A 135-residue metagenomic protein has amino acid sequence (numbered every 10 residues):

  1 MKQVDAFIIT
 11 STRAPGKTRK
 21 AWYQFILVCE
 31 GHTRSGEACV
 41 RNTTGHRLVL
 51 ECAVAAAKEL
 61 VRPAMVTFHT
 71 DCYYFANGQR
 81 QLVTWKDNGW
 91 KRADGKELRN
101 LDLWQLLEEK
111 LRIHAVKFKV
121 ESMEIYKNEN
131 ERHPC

Functional and structural regions predicted by a protein language model:
M1-R47, E59-R62, R132: RNase H-like nuclease fold core
S11-K17, A57-E131: RNase H catalytic domain
G45-V49, R99-N100: Phosphate/oxyanion-binding active-site loops and adjacent basic polyanion-contact surfaces
L50-K58: An active-site-proximal "capping" alpha-helix that borders the catalytic cofactor pocket
